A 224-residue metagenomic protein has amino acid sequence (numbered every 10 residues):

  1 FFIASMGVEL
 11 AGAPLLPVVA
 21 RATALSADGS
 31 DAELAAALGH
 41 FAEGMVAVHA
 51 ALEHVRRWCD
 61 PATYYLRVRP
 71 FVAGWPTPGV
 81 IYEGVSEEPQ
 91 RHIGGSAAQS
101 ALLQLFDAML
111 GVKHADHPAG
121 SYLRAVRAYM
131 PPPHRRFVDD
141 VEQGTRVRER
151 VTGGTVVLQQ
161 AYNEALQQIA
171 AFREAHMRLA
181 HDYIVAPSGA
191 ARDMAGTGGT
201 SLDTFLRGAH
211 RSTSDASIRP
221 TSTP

Functional and structural regions predicted by a protein language model:
F1-P224: Surface-exposed peri-terminal alpha-helical interaction modules
